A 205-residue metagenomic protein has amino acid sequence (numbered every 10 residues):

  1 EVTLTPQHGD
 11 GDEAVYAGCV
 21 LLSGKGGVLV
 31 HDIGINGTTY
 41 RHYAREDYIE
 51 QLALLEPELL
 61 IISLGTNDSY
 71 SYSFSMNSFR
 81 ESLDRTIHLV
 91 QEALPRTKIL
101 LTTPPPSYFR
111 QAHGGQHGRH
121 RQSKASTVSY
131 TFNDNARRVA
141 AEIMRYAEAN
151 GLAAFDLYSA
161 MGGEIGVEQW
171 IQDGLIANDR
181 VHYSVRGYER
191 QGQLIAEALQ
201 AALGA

Functional and structural regions predicted by a protein language model:
E1-R85, E92, H182: Conserved SGNH/GDSL esterase-like catalytic core that processes O-acyl groups on lipids and polysaccharides
H31, L100, A153-F155: Hydrophobic/aromatic beta-strand patches that form the interior of the parallel beta-sheet core in alpha/beta enzyme
G34, T103, Y158: Residues at the C-termini of beta-strands that transition into short coil/loop
R45, S107-A205: Catalytic His-Asp segment of secreted/periplasmic serine-dependent ester chemistry enzymes
I62, L101-T102: Structural beta-sheet core signal
D68, P105-Y108: Short, catalytically relevant binding-site loops at active-site mouths
R80-I87, A140, G192: Short, hydrophobic/amphipathic alpha-helical packing segments that form internal helix faces or helix-helix interfaces
L94-K98: A short helix->loop->beta-strand "cap" motif at the edges of active sites that frequently abuts
